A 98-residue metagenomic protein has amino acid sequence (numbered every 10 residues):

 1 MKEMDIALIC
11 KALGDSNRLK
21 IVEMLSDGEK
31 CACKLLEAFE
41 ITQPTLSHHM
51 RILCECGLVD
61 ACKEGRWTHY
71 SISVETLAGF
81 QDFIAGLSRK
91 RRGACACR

Functional and structural regions predicted by a protein language model:
M1-D5, V74-R98: Amphipathic alpha-helical dimerization/coiled-coil segments that flank or bridge DNA-binding/regulatory modules
M4-T42, E64-T76: N-terminal helix-turn-helix DNA-binding core of bacterial DNA-binding proteins
S16, L53, G79, F83: Solvent-exposed, charged/polar functional surfaces in cytosolic regulatory/catalytic domains
R18, H48-H49: Histidine-centered divalent metal-coordination motifs
L36-E37, H48, C54-E55: Alpha-helical residues within the helix-turn-helix
T45: Residues in the helix-turn-helix
